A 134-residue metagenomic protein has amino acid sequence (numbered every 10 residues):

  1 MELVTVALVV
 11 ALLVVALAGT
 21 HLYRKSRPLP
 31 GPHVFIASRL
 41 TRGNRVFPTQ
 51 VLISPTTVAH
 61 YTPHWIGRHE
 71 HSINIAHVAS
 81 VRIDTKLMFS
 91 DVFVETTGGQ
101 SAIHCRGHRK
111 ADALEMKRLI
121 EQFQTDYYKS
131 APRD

Functional and structural regions predicted by a protein language model:
M1-I53: Anionic N-terminal interaction surfaces
L22-G31, T41-G43, H69-D134: Acidic, Ser/Thr- and proline-rich intrinsically disordered linker/docking segments of eukaryotic scaffolds
L52, A59, D91-F93: General beta-strand recognition
S54-T56, K86: Structural motif
P55, T62, T96-G98: Flexible glycine-/small-residue-rich
H60-H71: Short aromatic-glycine motifs in intrinsically disordered, low-complexity regions
